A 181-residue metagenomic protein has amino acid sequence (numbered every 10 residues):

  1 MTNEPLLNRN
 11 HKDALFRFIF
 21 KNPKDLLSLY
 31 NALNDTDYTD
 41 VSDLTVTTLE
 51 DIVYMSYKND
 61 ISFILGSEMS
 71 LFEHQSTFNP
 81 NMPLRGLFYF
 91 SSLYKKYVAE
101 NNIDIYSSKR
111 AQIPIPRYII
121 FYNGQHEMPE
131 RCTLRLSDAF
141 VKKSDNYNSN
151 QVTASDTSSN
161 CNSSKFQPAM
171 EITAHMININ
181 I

Functional and structural regions predicted by a protein language model:
M1-I181: Conserved single-residue anchors adjacent to enzymatic active/cofactor-binding motifs
